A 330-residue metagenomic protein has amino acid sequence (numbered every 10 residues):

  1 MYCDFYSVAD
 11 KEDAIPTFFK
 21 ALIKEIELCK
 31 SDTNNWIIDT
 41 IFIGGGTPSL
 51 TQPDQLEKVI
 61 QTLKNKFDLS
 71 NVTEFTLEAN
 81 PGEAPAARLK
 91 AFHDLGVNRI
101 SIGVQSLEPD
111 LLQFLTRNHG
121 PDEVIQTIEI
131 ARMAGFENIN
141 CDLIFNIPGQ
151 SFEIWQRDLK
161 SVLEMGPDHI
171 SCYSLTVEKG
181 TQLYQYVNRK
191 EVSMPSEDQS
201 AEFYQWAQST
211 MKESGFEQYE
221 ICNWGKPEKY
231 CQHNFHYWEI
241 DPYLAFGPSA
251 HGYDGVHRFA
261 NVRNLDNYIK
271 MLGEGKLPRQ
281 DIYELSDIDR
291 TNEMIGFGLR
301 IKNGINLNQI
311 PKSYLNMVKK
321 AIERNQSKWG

Functional and structural regions predicted by a protein language model:
M1-S7: Local cysteine-cluster metal-coordination motifs and their immediate loop/turn environment, predominantly Fe-S cluster
V8-S31, W36-P311: C-terminal scaffold of the Radical SAM
S313-I322: Short, well-ordered alpha-helical segments that carry or flank key catalytic/ligand-binding motifs at enzyme/regulatory
I322-G330: A short, conserved structural fragment
